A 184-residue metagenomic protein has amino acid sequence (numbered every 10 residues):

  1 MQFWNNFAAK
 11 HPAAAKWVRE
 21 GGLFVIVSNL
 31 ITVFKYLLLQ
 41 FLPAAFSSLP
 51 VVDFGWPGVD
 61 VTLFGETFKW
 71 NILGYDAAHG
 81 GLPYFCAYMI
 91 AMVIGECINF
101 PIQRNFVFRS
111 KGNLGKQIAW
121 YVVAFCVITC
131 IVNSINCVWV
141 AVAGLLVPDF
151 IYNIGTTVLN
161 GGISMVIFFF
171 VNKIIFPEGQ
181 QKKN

Functional and structural regions predicted by a protein language model:
M1-N184: Alpha-helical membrane-protein topology signature
